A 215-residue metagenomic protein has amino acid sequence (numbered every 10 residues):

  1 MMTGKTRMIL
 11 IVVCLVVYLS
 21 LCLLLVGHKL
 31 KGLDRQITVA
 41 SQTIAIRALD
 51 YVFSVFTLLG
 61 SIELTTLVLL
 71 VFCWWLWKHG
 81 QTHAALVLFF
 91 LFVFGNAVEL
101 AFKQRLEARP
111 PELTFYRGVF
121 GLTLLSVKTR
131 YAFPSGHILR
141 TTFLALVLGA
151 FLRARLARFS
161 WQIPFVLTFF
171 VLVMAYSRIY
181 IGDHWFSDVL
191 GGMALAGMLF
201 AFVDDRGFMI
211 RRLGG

Functional and structural regions predicted by a protein language model:
M1-I9, K78-L88, R153, S160-P164: Membrane-interface helix-loop-helix junctions at transmembrane boundaries of multi-pass membrane enzymes, predominantly
M1-V68, Q104-L125: N-terminal transmembrane-helix/juxtamembrane module of multi-pass inner/ER membrane proteins
G4, Y116-G215: Membrane-embedded catalytic cores of phosphoryl/pyrophosphoryl-handling enzymes
L10-V13, L69-L100: Interfacial segments of alpha-helical transmembrane regions
V17-C22, V93-L100, F169-I179: Aromatic-anchored segments of alpha-helical transmembrane domains
V39, V87-F92, V189-M193: Alpha-helical transmembrane segments of multi-pass membrane proteins, especially transporters and channels
K78, R105-L106, R206-I210: Helix-loop junctions at the membrane-solvent interface of multi-pass transporters, primarily the C-terminal
N96, L100, Q104, G197-A201: Transmembrane alpha-helical segments of multi-pass membrane transport proteins and ion-pumping complexes
